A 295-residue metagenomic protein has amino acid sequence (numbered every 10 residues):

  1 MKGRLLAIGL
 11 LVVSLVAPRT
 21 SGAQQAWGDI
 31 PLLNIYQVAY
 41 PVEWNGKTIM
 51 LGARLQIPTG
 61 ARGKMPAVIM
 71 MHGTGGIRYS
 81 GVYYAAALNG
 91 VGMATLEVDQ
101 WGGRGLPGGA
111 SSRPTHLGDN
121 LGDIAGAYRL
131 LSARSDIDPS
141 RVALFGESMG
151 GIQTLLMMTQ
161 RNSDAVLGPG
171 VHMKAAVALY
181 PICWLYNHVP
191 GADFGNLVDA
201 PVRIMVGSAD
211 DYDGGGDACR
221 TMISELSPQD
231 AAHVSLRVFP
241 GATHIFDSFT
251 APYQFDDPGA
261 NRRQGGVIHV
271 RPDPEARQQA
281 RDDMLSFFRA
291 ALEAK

Functional and structural regions predicted by a protein language model:
M1-A7: Bacterial N-terminal signal peptides that target proteins for export
A17-P18: N-terminal signal peptide c-region/cleavage motif recognized by signal peptidases
Q24-R62: N-terminal cap/lid segment of alpha/beta-hydrolase-fold proteins
A39, N89-G90, L197: Residues at the C-terminal ends
A61-M65, M70-G108, L185-Y186, D211-G216: Short substrate-entry loop that stabilizes the transition state in hydrolases
D119-V198: Primarily recognizes the serine-hydrolase "nucleophile elbow" in alpha/beta-hydrolase and SGNH/GDSL folds
G168-V238: The feature captures the conserved acid-bearing segment of alpha/beta-hydrolase catalytic domains
H233-K295: C-terminal catalytic histidine-bearing segment of alpha/beta-hydrolase fold enzymes
